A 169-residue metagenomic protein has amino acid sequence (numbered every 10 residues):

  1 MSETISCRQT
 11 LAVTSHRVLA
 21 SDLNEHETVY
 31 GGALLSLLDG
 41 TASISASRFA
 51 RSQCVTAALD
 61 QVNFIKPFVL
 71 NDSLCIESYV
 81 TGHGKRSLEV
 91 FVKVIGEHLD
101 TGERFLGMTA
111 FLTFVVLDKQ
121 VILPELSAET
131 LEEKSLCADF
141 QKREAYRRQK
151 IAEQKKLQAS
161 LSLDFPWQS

Functional and structural regions predicted by a protein language model:
S2-D60: A positional/architectural concept
I5-Q9, S43-G82, R86-L88, F105-T109: Hydrophobic beta-strand-centered segment that forms part of the acyl-chain substrate-binding groove
R8, A12-T14, V69-L70, T81-S169: HotDog/MaoC-like acyl-thioester-processing domains
V18-L19, F64, F114-V116: Hydrophobic residues in beta-strands and at strand termini
E25-T28, P67, E103-R104: Short histidine-centered beta-strand/loop micro-motifs that create catalytic or ligand/metal-coordination sites
